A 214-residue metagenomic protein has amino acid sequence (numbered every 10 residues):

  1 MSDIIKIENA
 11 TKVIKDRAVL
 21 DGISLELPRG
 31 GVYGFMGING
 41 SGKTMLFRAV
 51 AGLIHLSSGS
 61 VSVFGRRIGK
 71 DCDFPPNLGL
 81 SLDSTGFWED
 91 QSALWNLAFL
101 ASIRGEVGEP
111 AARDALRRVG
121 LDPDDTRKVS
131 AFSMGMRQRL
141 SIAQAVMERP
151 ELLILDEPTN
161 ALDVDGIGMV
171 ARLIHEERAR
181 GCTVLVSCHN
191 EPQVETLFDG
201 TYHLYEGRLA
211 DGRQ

Functional and structural regions predicted by a protein language model:
M36-I38: The feature captures the beta-strand-to-loop junction immediately N-terminal to the Walker
A51: Helix-to-loop junction immediately C-terminal to a conserved catalytic motif
G59-F74: Conserved ABC transporter NBD signature motif
A98, E109-D124: Conserved ABC ATPase "signature" region
L153-E157: Catalytic Walker B motif of ABC-type/P-loop ATPase nucleotide-binding domains
C188-H189: H-loop/switch region of ABC-family ATPase nucleotide-binding domains
